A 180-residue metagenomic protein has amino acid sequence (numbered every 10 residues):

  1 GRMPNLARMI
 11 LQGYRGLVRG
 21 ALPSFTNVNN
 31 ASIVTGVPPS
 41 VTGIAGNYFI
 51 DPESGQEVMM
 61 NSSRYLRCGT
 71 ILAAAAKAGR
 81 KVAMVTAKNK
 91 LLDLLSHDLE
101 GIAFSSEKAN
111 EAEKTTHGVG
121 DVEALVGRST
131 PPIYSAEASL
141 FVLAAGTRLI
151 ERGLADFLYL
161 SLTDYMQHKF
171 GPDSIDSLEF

Functional and structural regions predicted by a protein language model:
G1, R8-M9, I33, A75 (+2 more regions): Beta-strand elements within well-structured catalytic alpha/beta cores of enzymes that handle phosphate/sulfate esters
G1-G36: Short, structured active-site-proximal loop/turn typified by the sulfatase FGly-forming signature C/S-X-P-X-R
G13, S63-R67, F180: Short, glycine/acidic-rich beta->alpha junctions
V37-S174: His/Asp/Glu-rich, glycine-adjacent segments that coordinate divalent cations and/or stabilize oxyanion chemistry on
S174-F180: Charged helix-capping and loop-helix junction motifs
